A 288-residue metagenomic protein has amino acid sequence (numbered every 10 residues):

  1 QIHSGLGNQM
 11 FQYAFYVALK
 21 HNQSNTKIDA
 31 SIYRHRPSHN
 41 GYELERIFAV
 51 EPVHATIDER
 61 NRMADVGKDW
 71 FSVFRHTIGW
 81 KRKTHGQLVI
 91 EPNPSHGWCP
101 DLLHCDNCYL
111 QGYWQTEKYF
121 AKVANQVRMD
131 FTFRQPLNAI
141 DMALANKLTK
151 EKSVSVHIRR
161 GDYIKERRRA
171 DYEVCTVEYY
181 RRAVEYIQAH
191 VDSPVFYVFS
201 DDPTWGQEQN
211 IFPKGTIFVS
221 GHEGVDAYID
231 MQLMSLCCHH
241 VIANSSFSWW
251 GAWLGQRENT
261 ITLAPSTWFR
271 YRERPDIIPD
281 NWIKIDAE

Functional and structural regions predicted by a protein language model:
I2-F11: A short, glycine/small-residue-rich beta-strand->loop->alpha-helix junction that serves as a flexible
L6, E185-R272: Donor-binding and catalytic core of enzymes assembling or modifying cell-surface/extracellular glycoconjugates
Q12-L19: Short amphipathic alpha-helix
N25-R36: A short beta-strand-loop structural module common to alpha/beta enzyme folds
K27, S155, V195-Y197: A structural signal for isolated positions on well-ordered beta-strands in alpha/beta enzyme cores
P37-A49, G206-K214, R274-P279: Short, aromatic/basic amphipathic alpha-helical patches
S38-V191: Secretory-pathway luminal glycosyltransferase catalytic domains
R270-E288: Leloir-type glycosyltransferase catalytic cores
